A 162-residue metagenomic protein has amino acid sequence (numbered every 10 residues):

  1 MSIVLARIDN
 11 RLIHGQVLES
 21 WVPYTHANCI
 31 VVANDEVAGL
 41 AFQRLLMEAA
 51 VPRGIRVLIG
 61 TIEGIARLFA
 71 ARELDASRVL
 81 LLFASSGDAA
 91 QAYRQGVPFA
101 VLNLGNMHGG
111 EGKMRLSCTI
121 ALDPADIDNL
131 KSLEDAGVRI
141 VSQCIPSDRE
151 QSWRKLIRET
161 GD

Functional and structural regions predicted by a protein language model:
M1-R56: Long, hydrophobic N-terminal alpha-helical segment
S2-A6, N28-V31, R56-L58, R78-L81 (+2 more regions): Structural motif
D9-I13, T61, L122-D123: A general structural motif
L18-E19, A89, L130: Generic hydrophobic/aromatic pocket-lining and core-packing "Φ" positions
A38-L40, I65-A66, A89, G109-G112: Short gly/pro/ser/thr-enriched loop/turn and capping motifs at secondary-structure boundaries
L40, L46-A50, G54-L58, R67-L82 (+1 more regions): Short basic, glycine-rich beta-strand/loop surfaces that mediate nucleic-acid
L58-G105: Ordered, amphipathic secondary-structure segments that act as subunit-interaction surfaces in large macromolecular
Q95, F99-D162: Glycine-rich, aromatic-bearing surface loops/beta-hairpins
